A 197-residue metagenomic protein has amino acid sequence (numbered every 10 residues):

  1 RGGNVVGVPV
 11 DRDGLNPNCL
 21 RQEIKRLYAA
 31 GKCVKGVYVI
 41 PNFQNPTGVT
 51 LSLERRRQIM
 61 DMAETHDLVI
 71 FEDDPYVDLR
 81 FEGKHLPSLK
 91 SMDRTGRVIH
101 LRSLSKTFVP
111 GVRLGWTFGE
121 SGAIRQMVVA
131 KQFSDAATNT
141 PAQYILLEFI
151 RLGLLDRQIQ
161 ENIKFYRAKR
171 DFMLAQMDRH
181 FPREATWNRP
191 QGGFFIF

Functional and structural regions predicted by a protein language model:
R1, V5, H180, G192-F197: Short, intrinsically disordered, charge-balanced linker/junction segments flanking boundaries in proteins
G3, L15-F81: Active-site phosphate-binding strand-loop segment of PLP-dependent enzymes
N4, S91-K164: Conserved core segment of the aminotransferase class I/II
N4-R12: Short beta-strand->loop structural element characteristic of the AMP-binding/adenylate-forming
G7, I70-E72, L146: Hydrophobic residues in well-ordered beta-strands that form the structural core
L68, V98, A185: Short, conserved active-site loop motifs that form the nucleotide-linked donor/cofactor pocket
L147, K164-L174, E184-F197: Conserved glycine-rich beta-strand-loop-beta hairpin in the small C-terminal domain of fold type I
